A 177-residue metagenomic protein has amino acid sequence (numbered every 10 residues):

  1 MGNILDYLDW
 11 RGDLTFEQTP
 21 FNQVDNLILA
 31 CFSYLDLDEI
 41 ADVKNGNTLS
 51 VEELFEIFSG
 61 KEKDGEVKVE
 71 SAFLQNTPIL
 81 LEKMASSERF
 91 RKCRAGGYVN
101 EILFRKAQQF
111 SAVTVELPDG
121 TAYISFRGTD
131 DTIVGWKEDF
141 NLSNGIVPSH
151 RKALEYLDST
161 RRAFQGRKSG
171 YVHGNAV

Functional and structural regions predicted by a protein language model:
M1-V172: Non-catalytic, mobile gating and regulatory segments of ester bond hydrolases
H173-V177: Conserved alpha/beta-hydrolase "nucleophile elbow" surrounding the catalytic nucleophile
